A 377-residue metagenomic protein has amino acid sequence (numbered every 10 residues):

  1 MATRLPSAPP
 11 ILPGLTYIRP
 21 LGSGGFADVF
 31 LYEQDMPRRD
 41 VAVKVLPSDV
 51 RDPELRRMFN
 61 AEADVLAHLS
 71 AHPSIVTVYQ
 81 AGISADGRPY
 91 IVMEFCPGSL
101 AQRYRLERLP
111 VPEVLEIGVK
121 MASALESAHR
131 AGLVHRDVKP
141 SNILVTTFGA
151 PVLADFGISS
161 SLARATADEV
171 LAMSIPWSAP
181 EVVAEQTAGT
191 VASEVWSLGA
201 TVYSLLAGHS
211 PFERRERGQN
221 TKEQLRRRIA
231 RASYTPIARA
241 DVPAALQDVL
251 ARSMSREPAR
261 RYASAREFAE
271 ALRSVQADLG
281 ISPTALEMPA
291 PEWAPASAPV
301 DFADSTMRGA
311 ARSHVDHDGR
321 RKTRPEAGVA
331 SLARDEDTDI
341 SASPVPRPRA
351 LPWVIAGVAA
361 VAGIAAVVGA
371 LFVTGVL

Functional and structural regions predicted by a protein language model:
M1-T3, S297-L377: C-terminal or otherwise distal, non-catalytic regulatory regions appended to signaling enzyme catalytic cores
I18-G24, V29: Protein kinase glycine-rich loop
V45-L69: AlphaC helix of the eukaryotic protein kinase fold
T77-G87: Short beta-strand micro-motifs within the conserved protein kinase catalytic domain, predominantly in the N-lobe
A85-S99, R103: Conserved short submotifs of the Hanks-type protein kinase catalytic core that shape the nucleotide-binding pocket
I117-G118: Activation segment signature within eukaryotic-like protein kinase domains
M121-L133: Protein kinase catalytic-loop region centered on the HRD/HxD motif
R261: Conserved HRD-motif arginine in the catalytic loop of eukaryotic-like protein kinases
